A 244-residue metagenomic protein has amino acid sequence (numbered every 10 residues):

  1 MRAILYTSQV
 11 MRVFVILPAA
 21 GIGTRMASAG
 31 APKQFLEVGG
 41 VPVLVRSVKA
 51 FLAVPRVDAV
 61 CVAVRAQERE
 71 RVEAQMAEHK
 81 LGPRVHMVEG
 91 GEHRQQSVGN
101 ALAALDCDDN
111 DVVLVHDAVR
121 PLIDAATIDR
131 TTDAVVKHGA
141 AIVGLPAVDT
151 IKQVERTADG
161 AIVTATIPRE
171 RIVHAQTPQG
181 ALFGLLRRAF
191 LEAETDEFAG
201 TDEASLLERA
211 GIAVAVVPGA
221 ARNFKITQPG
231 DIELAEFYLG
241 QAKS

Functional and structural regions predicted by a protein language model:
M1-V10: N-terminal amphipathic/basic-hydrophobic helices that include classical n-h-c signal peptides and signal-anchor
A3, N223-S244: Hydrophobic helical membrane-anchoring modules
V10-R69: N-terminal glycine-rich phosphate-binding loop and ensuing alpha1 helix
V13, R84-V85, I172: Short, conserved active-site loop motifs that form the nucleotide-linked donor/cofactor pocket
L17, L44, A101, H116-D117 (+3 more regions): Residue-level signal for inorganic ion chemistry
A77-D111: Short phosphate-binding loop-to-helix
D109-V119: Short beta-strand-to-loop acidic/aromatic patch adjacent to the donor-nucleotide binding site
L122-V217, S244: Conserved core of the sugar-phosphate nucleotidyltransferase
